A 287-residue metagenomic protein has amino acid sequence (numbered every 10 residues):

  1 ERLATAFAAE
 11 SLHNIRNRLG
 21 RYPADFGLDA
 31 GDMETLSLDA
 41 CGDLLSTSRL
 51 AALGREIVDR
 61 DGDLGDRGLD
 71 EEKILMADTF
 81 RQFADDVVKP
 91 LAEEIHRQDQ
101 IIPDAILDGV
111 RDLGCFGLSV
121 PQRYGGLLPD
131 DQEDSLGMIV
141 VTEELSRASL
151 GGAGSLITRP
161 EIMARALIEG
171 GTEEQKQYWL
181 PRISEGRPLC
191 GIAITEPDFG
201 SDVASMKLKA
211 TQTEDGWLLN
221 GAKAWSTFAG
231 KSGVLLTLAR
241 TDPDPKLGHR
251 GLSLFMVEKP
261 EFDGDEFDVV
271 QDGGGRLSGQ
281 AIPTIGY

Functional and structural regions predicted by a protein language model:
E1-A153, I157, E174, E185 (+1 more regions): Flavin-dependent oxidoreductase catalytic core characteristic of acyl-CoA dehydrogenase/oxidase-like enzymes
L64-G68, G154, Q175-Y287: FAD-binding core of flavoproteins
T79, F83, R165, K209 (+1 more regions): Residues within well-formed alpha-helices
V88, I168-G170, E214, P243: Generic helix-packing signal
D112, E169-G170, T195, K207: Short alpha-helix boundary/capping motifs
V140, E144, I162-A166, Y178: Generic beta-strand or strand-like secondary-structure segments
L150-E174, G200-V203: N-terminal glycine-rich flavin-associated loop
